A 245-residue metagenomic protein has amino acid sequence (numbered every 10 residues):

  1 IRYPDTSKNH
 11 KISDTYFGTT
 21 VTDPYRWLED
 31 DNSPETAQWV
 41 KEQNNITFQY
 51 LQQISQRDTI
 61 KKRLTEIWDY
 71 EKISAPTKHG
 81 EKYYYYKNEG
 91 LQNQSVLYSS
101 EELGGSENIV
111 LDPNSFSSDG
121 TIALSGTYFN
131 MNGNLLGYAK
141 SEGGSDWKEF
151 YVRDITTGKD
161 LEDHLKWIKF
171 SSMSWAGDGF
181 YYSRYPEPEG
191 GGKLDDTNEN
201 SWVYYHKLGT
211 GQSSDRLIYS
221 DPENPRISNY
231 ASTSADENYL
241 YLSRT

Functional and structural regions predicted by a protein language model:
I1-T245: Beta-propeller folds
